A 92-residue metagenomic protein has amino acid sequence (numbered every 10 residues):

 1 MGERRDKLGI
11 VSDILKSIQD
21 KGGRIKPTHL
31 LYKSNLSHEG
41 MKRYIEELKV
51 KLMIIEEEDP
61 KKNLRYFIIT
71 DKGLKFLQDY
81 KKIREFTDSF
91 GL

Functional and structural regions predicted by a protein language model:
M1-D13: Short alpha-helical segments that sit at the start of domains
D13, S17-K21: Short amphipathic alpha-helical elements of helix-turn-helix/winged-helix folds
G23-K33: Short acidic, hydrophobic short linear motifs in intrinsically disordered regions
N35-V50: Short amphipathic alpha-helical interaction segments
K49-P60: A short, conserved structural fragment
K61-Q78: Basic, amphipathic "hinge/linker" alpha-helix immediately C-terminal to the N-terminal HTH DNA-binding motif
Q78-L92: Amphipathic alpha-helical dimerization/coiled-coil segments that flank or bridge DNA-binding/regulatory modules
